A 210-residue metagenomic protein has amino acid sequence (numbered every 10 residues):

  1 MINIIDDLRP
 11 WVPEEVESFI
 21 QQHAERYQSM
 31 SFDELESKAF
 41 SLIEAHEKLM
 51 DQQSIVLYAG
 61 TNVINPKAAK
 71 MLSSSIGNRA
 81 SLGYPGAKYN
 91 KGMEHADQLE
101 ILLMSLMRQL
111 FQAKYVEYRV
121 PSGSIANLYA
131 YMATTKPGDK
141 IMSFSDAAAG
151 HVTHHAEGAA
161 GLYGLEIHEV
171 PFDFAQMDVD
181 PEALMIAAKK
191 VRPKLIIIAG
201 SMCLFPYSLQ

Functional and structural regions predicted by a protein language model:
I5-A87: N-terminal "arm"/small-domain region of PLP-dependent enzymes with the aminotransferase-like
Q53, L110-K114, K189-I197: Short, surface-exposed connector motifs at secondary-structure boundaries
N62-V63, P121-I125, A148-A149, A199-F205: Gly/Ser/Thr-rich loops at beta-strand to alpha-helix junctions that form or flank small-molecule/cofactor-binding
A80-I125: Conserved N-terminal alpha-helix of the aminotransferase class I/II PLP-enzyme fold
V116-V120, S143-F144, I197-I198: General beta-strand structural signal in soluble alpha/beta enzymes
T135-H151: Conserved PLP-anchoring active-site segment centered on the Schiff-base-forming lysine
T153-I198, C203-S208: PLP-dependent aminotransferase-class I/II
